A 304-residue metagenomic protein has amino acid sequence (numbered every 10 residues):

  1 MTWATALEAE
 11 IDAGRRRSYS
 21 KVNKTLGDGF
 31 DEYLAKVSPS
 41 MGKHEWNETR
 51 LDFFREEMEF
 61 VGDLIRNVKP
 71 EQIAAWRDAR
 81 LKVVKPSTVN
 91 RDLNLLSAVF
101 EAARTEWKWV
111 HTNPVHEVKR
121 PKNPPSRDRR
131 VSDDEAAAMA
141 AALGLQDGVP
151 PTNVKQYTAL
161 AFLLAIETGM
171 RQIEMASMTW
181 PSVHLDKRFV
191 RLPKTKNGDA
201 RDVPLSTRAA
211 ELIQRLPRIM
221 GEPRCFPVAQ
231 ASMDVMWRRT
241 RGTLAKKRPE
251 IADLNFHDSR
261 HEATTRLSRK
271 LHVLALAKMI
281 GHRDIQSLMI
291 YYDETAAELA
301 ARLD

Functional and structural regions predicted by a protein language model:
M1-A9: A short, charged, amphipathic alpha-helix used as a generic interaction element across diverse proteins
A9-R16, G27-K85, V99-A102, T243: Basic/aromatic-enriched alpha-helical hairpins
L26, K43, N47, K69 (+10 more regions): Hydrophobic (often cysteine-bearing) scaffold residues that line and stabilize catalytic clefts of nucleotide/cofactor
D63, A141-K155, T168, V203 (+4 more regions): Short, basic (Lys/Arg/His-rich) helix/loop patches that form interaction surfaces in the mid-to-C-terminal regions
P86-N94, T105, W109-Q172, A176 (+4 more regions): Basic, Lys/Arg- and aromatic-enriched nucleic-acid-binding interface segment
D128, F189, A200-P204: Well-ordered beta-strand positions in beta-sheet-rich domains
R130, K194-G198, R208-A210, A231 (+2 more regions): Catalytic-site neighborhood detector that most strongly recognizes the C-terminal catalytic loop/helix of tyrosine
